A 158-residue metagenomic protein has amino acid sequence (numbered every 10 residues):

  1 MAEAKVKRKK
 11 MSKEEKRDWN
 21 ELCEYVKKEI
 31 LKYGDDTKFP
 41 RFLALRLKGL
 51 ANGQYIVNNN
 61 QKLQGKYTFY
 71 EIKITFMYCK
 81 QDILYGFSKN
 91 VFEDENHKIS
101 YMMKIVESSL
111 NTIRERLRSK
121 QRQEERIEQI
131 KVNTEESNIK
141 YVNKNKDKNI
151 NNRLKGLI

Functional and structural regions predicted by a protein language model:
M1-E3, M102: Generic detector of short, aliphatic-rich beta-strand segments that form the cores of beta-sheets in diverse domain
E3-Y67, N143-I158: Long, charged low-complexity interaction segments
D36-F39, K98, N138: Generic intrinsically disordered, low-complexity segments enriched for polar/acidic and small residues
L63-E135: Short, cationic/aromatic linear interface patches that serve as DNA/RNA-contacting surfaces or protein-partner docking
I127-K140, K148-R153: Charge-dense, extended regions
